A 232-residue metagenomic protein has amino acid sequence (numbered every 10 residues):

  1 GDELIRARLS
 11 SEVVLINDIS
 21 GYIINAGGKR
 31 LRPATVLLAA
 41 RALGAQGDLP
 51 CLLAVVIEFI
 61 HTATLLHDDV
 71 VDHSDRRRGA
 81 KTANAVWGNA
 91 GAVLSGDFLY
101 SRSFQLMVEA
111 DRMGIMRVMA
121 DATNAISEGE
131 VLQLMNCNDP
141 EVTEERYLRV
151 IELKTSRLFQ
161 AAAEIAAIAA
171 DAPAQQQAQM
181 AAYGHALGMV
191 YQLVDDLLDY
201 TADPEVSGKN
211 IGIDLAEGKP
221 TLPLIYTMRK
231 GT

Functional and structural regions predicted by a protein language model:
R6-T232: Mg2+-dependent prenyl diphosphate-binding active-site environment of isoprenoid biosynthetic enzymes
